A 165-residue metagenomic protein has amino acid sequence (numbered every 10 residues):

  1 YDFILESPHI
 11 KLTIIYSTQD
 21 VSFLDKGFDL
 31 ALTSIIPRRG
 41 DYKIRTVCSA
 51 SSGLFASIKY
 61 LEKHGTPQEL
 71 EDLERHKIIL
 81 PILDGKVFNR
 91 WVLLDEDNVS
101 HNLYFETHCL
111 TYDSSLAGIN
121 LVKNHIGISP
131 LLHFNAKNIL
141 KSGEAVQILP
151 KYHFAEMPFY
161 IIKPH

Functional and structural regions predicted by a protein language model:
Y1-G40: Central regulatory/effector-binding core of bacterial HTH transcription factors
I10-L12, S52, F159: Conserved beta-strand core positions
I15-S17, P81, I148, P164: Conserved beta-strand termini and adjacent loop/short-helix elements that scaffold enzyme active sites in alpha/beta
S22-D25, P37-I126, L131-E156: C-terminal regulatory
P158-H165: A bilobed periplasmic-binding-protein/Venus flytrap-type ligand-binding module shared by bacterial periplasmic
